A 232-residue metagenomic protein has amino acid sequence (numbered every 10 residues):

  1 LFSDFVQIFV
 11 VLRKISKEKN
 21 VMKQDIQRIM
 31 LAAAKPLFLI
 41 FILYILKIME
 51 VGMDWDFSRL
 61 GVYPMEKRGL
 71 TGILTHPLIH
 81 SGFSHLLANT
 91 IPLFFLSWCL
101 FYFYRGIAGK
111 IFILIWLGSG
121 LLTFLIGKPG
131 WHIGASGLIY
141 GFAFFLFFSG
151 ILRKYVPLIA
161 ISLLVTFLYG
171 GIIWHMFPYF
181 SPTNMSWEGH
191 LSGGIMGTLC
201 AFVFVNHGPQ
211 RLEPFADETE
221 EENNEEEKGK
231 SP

Functional and structural regions predicted by a protein language model:
F5-V21: Short, Lys/Arg-enriched N-terminal segments with co-localized hydrophobic residues within the first ~10-30 amino acids
E18-E225: A detector for small-residue-rich transmembrane helices and their helix-helix packing motifs
N224-P232: Long, low-complexity, intrinsically disordered segments
